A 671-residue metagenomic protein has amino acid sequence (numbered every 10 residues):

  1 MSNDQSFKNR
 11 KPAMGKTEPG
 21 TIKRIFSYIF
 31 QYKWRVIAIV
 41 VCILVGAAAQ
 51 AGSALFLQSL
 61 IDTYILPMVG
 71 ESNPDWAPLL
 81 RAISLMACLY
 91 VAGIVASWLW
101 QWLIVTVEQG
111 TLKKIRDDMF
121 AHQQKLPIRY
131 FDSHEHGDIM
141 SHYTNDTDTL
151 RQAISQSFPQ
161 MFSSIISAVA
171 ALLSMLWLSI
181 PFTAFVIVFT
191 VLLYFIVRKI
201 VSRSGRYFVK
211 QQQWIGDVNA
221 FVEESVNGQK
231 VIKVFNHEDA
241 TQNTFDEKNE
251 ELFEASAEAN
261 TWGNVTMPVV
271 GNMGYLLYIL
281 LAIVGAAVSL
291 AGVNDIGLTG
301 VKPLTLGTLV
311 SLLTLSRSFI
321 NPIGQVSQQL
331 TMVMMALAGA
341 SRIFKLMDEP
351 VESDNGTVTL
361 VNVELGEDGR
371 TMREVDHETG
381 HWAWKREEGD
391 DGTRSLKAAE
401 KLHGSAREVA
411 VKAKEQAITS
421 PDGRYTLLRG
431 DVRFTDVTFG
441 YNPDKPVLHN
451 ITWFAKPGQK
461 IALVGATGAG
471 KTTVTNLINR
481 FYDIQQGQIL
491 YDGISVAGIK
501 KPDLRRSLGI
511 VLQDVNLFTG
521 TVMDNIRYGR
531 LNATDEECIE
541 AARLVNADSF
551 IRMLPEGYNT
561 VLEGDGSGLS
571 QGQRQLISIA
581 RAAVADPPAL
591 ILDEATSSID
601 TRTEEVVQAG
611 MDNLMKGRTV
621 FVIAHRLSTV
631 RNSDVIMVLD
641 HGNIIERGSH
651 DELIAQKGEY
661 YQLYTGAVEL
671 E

Functional and structural regions predicted by a protein language model:
M1-Q50, I65-L85, W100-I104, E108 (+7 more regions): Membrane-integrated ABC transporters
N3-A13, Q109, D117-S141, N145-T147 (+5 more regions): Short intracellular "coupling" helices and adjacent cytoplasmic loop segments at the cytosolic face of multi-pass
K11-E18, V41-C42, A49-D62, L89-H136 (+12 more regions): Juxtamembrane helix-loop junctions of ABC transporter transmembrane domains
Q31, R35-V45, Q156-K210, I283-L304 (+1 more regions): Transmembrane helices of ABC transporter permease
V36-A96, L176-P181, I283, L290-L306: Transmembrane helix-loop-helix hairpins at lipid-water interfaces of multipass membrane proteins, especially the type-1
I128-R129, N145-I154, F158, F162 (+8 more regions): An intracellular "coupling" helix at the cytosolic face of ABC transporter transmembrane type-1 domains
S174-V188, W262-S341, L346-M347, R370-E415: Helix-loop-helix
V363-E671: ABC-type nucleotide-binding domain
